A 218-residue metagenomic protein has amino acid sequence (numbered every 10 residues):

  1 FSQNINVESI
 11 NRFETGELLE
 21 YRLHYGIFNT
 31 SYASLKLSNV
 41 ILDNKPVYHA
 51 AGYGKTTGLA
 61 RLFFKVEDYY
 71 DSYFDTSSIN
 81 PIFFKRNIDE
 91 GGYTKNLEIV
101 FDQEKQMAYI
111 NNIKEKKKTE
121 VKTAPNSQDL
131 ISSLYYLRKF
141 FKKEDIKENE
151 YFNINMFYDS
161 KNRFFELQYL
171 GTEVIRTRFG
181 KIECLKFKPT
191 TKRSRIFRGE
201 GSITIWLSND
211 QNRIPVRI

Functional and structural regions predicted by a protein language model:
S2-D71, F84-T94, N149, I154 (+2 more regions): N-terminal cleavable signal peptides for secretion/export
E14-G16, T94-C184: Solvent-exposed helix/loop surface patches that form functional interfaces
H24-G26, V40, Y53-K55, S77 (+5 more regions): Solvent-exposed coil/turn segments that connect beta secondary-structure elements in extracytoplasmic/periplasmic
N29-S31, E183, R217: A structural microfeature
Y32, N96, L134, E200-S202: Transmembrane beta-barrel architecture of outer membranes
S38-Y48, Y73-I79, T172-E183, N209-Q211: A short, structured loop/turn motif at beta-sheet edges
A51, K65-E67, D71-D75, L185-I218: Gly/Pro-enriched, hydrophobic low-complexity segments that function as extracytoplasmic propeptides/linkers
F64-K118: Hydrophobic alpha-helical segments and helix pairs
